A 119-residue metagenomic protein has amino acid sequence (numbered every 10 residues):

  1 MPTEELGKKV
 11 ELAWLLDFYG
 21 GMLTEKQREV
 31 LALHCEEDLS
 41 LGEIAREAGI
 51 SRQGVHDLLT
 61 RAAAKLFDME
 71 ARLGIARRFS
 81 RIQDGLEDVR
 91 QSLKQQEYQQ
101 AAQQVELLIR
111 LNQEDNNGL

Functional and structural regions predicted by a protein language model:
E4-Y19: Short, Lys/Arg-enriched N-terminal segment that forms or immediately precedes the first helix of a structured domain
W14, R28-E29, D88: Pre-recognition alpha-helix immediately N-terminal to the DNA-recognition helix within helix-turn-helix or winged-helix
E25-E37: Short amphipathic alpha helix immediately N-terminal
I44-A45, V55: Hydrophobic positions on the alpha-helical face of helix-turn-helix-like DNA-binding modules
S51-R52: Helix-turn-helix DNA-binding motif, specifically the short coil turn and the N-cap/start of the second
L58-R61: Residues within the DNA-recognition helix of helix-turn-helix
A63-E70: C-terminal flanking helix
D84-L119: Helix-turn-helix/homeodomain-like alpha-helical modules used for DNA recognition and transcription-factor dimerization
